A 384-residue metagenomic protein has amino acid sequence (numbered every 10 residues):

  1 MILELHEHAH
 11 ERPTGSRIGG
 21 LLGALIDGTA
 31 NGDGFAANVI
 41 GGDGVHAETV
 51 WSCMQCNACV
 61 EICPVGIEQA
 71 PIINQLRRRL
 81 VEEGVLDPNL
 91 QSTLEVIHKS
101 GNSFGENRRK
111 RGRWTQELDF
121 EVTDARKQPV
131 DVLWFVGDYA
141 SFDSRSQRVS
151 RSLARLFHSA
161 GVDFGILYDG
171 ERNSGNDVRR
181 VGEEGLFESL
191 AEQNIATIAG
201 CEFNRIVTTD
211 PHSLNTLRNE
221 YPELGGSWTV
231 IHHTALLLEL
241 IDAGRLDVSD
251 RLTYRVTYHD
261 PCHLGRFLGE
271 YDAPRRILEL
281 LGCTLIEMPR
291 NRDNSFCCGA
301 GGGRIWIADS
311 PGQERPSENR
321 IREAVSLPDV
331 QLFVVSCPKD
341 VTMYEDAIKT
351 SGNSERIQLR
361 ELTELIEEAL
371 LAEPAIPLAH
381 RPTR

Functional and structural regions predicted by a protein language model:
I2-Y221, G225, L240, T383-R384: Iron-sulfur-cluster electron-transfer modules
P129, L252-Y254, V330: Phosphate-coordination loops involved in phosphoryl transfer and adenosine-cofactor binding
V136, A140-H232, H263-G282, I286-R384: Cofactor-cradling patches in redox/metallo enzymes
T234-L236: Eukaryotic endomembrane system proteins
L238-R255: Acyltransferase donor/substrate-recognition loop-hinge adjacent to the catalytic core
Y258: Hydrophobic alpha-helical positions that pack around
